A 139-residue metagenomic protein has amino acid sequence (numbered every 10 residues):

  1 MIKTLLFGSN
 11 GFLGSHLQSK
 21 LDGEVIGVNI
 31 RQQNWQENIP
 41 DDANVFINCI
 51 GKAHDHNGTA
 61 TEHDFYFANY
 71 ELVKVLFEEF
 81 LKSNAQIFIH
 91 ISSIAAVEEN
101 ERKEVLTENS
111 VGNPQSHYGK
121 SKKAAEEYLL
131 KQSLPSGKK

Functional and structural regions predicted by a protein language model:
I2-G23: N-terminal Rossmann NAD(P)H-binding glycine-rich loop of SDR-like oxidoreductase domains
F7, F46-I50, F88-I94: SDR active-site strand-loop-helix element
H16-K20, E79, Y128: Rossmann-fold NAD(P)-dependent oxidoreductase module
D22-I39, G51: Adenosine-cofactor binding site in Rossmann-like domains, unifying the SAM/SAH pocket of S-adenosylmethionine-dependent
Q36-K82, A96-N100: NAD(P)H-binding glycine-rich loop region in Rossmannoid oxidoreductase-like domains and their noncatalytic homologs
F67, R102-K139: Catalytic helix-loop patch of NAD(P)-dependent Rossmann-fold dehydrogenases
V75-H117: Conserved Rossmann-fold NAD(P)-dependent oxidoreductase catalytic core, especially the SDR/UDP-sugar
